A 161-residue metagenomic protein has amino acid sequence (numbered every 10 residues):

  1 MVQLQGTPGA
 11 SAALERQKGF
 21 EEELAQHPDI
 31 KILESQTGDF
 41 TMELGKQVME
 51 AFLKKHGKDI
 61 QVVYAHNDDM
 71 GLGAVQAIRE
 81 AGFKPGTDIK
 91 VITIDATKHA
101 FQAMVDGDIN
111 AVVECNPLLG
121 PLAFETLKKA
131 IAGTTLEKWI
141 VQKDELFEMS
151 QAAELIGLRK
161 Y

Functional and structural regions predicted by a protein language model:
V2-A12, H27, L33-D39: Short beta-strand->loop
Q3-Q5, S35, D106-P117: Short beta-strand elements at the ligand-binding edges of bilobed clamshell
L4-A12, E23-L24, C115-Y161: Hinge/cleft segment of the Venus flytrap/periplasmic-binding protein
A12-R16, T41, G45, G120: Conserved donor sugar-nucleotide recognition element shared by glycan-biosynthetic enzymes
Q17-P28: Ligand-binding cleft/hinge of the Venus flytrap
F20, L33-E34, G38-Q102: Hydrophobic alpha-helical
A100-V105, I131: Extracellular/periplasmic bilobal clamshell ligand-binding domains
